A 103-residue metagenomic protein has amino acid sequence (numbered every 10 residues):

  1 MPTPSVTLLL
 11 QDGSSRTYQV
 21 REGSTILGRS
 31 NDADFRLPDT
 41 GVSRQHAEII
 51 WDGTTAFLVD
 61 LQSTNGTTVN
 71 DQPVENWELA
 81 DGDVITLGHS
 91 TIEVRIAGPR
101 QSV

Functional and structural regions predicted by a protein language model:
M1-T40, I50, T91, R100-V103: Intrinsically disordered, low-complexity acidic Ser/Thr-rich regulatory segments
Q11, V69-D71, G88: Short strand-turn-strand beta-turns centered on an Asx-Gly dipeptide
S24, F35, Q45-V84: Forkhead-associated
